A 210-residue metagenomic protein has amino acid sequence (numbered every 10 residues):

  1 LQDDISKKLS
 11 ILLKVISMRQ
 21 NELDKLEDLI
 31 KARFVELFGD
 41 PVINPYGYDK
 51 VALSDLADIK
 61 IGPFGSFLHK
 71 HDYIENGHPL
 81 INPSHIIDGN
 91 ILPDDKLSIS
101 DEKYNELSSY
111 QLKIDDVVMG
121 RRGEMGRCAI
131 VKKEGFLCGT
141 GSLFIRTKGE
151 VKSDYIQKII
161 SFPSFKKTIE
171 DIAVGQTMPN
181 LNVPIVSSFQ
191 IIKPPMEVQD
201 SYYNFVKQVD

Functional and structural regions predicted by a protein language model:
L1, R121, F136-L143, V151-D154 (+1 more regions): A short glycine-rich beta-alpha junction/loop motif
L1-S10, Q20-F64, S188, I192-D210: Non-catalytic DNA-recognition/assembly elements of restriction-modification systems
V15-M18: Contiguous mid-protein beta-loop-alpha structural module that forms a pocket-lining wall or clamp of enzyme active
Y46-G89, K103-L107, M125: Low-complexity, Lys/Gly-biased intrinsically disordered segments
K70, P79, I159-I191: Specificity-determining recognition surfaces
G77, D95, G139-G141: A generic structural signal for short beta-strands and their flanking turns/coil linkers
N82-P83, E102-S161, F165: A short beta-sheet element
H85-S98, K132-K133: Short, basic/aromatic beta-hairpin or loop at an interaction surface
